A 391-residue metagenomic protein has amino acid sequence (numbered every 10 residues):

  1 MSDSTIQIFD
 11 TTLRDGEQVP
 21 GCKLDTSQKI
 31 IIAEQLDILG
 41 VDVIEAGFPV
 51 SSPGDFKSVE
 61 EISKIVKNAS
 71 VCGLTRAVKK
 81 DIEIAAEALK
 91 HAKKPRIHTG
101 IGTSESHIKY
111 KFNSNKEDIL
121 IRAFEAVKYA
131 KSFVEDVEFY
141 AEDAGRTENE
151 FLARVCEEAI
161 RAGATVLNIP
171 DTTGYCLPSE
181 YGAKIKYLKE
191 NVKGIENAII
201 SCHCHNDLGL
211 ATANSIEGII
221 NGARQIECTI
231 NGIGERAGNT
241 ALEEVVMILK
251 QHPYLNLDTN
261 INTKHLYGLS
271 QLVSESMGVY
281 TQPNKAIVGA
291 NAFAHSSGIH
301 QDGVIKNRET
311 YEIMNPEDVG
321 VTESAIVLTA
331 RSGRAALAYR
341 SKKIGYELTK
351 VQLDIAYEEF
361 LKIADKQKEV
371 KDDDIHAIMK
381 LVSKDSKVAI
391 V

Functional and structural regions predicted by a protein language model:
M1-D3: Basic/polar N-terminal segments that are highly enriched at the extreme N-terminus, encompassing both cleavable
T5-I6, T12, M247, Y254-V391: A mid-to-C-terminal "edge-of-domain" accessory segment
I6-I8, Q18-D42, K57-I65, K79-A198 (+1 more regions): Alpha/beta enzyme core
L24-S27, I31, P53-K57, K80 (+13 more regions): Conserved active-site and cofactor/substrate-binding residues in soluble primary-metabolism enzymes
V41-P49, C72, Q225-I226: Divalent metal-dependent hydrolysis catalytic cores, especially in the metallo-beta-lactamase
F48-S52, T75-K79, I101-E105, A141-G145 (+3 more regions): Active-site-proximal loop/turn and secondary-structure-junction residues that shape catalytic pockets, frequently
N68-T75: A glycine-rich helix N-cap at a beta->alpha junction
C176, G182-N307, Y311: Catalytic alpha/beta core domains of metabolic enzymes, predominantly
